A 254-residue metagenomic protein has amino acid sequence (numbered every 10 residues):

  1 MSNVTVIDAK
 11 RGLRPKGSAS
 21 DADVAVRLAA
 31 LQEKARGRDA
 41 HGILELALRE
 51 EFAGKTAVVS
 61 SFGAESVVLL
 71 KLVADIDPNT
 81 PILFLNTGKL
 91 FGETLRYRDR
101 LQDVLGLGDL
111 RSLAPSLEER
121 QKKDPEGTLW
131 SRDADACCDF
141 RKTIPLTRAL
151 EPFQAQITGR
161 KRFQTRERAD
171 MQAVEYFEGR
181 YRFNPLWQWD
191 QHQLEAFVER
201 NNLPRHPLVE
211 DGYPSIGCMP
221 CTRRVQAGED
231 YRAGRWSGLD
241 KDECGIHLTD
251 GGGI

Functional and structural regions predicted by a protein language model:
S2-I254: Nucleotide-activated chemistry modules centered on ATP-dependent adenylation/adenylyltransferase
